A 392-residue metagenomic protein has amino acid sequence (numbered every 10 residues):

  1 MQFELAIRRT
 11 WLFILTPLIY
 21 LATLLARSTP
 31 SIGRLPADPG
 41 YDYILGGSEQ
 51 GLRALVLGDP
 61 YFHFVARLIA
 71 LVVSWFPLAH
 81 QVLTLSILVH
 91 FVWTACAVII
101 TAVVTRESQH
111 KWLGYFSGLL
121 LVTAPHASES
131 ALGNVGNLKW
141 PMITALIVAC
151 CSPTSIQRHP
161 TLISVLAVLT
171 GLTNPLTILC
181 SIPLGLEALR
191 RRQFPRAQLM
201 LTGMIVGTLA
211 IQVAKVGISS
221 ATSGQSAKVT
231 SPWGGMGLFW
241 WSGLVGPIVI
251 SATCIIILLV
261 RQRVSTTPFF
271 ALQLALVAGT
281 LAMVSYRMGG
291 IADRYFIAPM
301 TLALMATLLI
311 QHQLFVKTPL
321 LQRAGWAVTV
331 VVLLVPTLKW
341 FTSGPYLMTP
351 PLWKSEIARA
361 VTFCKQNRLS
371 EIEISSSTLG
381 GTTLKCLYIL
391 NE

Functional and structural regions predicted by a protein language model:
T29-L35, E49-S74, A79-H90: Membrane-proximal lumenal/periplasmic loop motifs of glycosylation machinery
S31-R34, G40-I44, M288-R294, V328-E392: Membrane-embedded, lumen/periplasm-facing catalytic core of multi-pass transferases that use lipid-linked donors
H90-H110: Transmembrane-helix motifs of polytopic, lipid-linked glycan transferases
V98-A102, I182-L189, W241-P268, V277-A278: Hydrophobic, aromatic-rich transmembrane alpha-helices and their immediate juxtamembrane boundary segments
K139-W140, M288-L314: Hydrophobic/aromatic-rich transmembrane helices and adjacent perimembrane loops
M142-L162: Membrane-interface transmembrane helices that cradle and orient dolichyl/undecaprenyl
V148, P160-L186: Membrane-interface alpha helices of multi-pass inner-membrane proteins
L201-V206, P247-S251, R263-F270, Q311-K339: Signature aromatic-anchored transmembrane alpha helix within multi-pass, membrane-resident enzymes that catalyze glycan
